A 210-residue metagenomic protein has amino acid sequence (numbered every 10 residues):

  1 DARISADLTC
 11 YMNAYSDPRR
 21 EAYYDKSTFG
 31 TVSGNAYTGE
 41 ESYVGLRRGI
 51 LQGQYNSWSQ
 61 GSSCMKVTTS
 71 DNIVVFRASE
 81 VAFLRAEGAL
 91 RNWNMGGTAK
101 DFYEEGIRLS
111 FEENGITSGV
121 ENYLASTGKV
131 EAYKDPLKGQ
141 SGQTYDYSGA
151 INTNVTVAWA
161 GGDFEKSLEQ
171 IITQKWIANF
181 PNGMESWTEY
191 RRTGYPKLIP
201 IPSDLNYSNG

Functional and structural regions predicted by a protein language model:
D1-E80, A89-P200: Extended ligand-binding clefts on enzyme/binding-domain cores
S203: Short amphipathic, basic-aromatic surface patches that mediate peripheral association with negatively charged
N209-G210: Extended, compositionally biased alpha-helical segments that mediate assembly or anchoring
